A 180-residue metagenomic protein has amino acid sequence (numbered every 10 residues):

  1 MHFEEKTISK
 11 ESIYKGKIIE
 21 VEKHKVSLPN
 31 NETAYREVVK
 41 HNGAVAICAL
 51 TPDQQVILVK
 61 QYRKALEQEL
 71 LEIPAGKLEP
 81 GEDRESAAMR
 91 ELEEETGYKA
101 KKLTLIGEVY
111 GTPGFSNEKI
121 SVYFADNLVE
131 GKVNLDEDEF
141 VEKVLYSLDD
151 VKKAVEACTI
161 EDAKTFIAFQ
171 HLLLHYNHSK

Functional and structural regions predicted by a protein language model:
M1-K15: Extreme N-terminal tail/first-helix region
E11-A46, P52: Acidic, metal-coordinating catalytic segment for phosphate/diphosphate chemistry, firing primarily on the Nudix
G16, A65, T112-F115: Short glycine/serine/proline-enriched coil/turn segments at secondary-structure junctions
A34, G43-A46, T51, K77-A163 (+1 more regions): Unchanged
A44-Q68, E72: A glycine-rich, hydrophobic loop/mini-helix early in the fold
Q55, V129-G131, S179: Short helix-loop capping/hinge motifs at secondary-structure junctions, enriched in acidic/polar residues
A168-K180: Charged phosphate-binding loop/patch that engages nucleotide di/tri-phosphates or the phosphate backbone of nucleic
